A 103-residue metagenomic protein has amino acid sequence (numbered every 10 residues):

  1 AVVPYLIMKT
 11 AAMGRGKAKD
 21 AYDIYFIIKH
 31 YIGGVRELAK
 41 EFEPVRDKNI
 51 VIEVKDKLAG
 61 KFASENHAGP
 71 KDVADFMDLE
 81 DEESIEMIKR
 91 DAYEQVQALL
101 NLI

Functional and structural regions predicted by a protein language model:
A1-K48, I52-S64, A68-L100: Catalytic cores of NTP-dependent nucleotidyl/adenyl transfer enzymes across multiple folds
